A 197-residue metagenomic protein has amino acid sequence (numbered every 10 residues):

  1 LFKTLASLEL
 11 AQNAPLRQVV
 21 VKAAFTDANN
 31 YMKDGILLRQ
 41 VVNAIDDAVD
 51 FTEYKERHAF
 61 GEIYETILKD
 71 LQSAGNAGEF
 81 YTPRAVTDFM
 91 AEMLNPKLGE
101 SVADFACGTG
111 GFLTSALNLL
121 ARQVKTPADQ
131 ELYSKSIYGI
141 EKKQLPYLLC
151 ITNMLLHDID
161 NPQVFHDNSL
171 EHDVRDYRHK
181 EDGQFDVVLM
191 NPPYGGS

Functional and structural regions predicted by a protein language model:
L1-L98, F165-V174: Non-catalytic, mostly N-terminal accessory regions of nucleic-acid modification and defense proteins
E79-M190, G195-G196: Conserved S-adenosyl-L-methionine
